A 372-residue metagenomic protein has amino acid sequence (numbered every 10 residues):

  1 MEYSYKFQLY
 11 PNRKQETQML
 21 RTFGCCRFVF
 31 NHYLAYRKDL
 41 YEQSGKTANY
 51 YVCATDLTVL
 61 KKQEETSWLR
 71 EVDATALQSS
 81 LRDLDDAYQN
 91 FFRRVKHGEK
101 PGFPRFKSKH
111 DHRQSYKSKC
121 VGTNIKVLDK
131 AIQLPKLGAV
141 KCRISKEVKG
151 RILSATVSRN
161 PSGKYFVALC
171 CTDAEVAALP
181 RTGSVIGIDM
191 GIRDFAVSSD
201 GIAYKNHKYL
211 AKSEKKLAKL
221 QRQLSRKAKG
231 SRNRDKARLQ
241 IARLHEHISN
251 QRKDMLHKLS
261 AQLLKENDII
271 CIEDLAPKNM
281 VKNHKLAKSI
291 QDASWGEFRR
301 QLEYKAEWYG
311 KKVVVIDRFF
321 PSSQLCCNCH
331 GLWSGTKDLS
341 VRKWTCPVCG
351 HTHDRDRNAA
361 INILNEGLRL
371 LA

Functional and structural regions predicted by a protein language model:
M1-A372: Nucleic-acid substrate recognition interfaces
